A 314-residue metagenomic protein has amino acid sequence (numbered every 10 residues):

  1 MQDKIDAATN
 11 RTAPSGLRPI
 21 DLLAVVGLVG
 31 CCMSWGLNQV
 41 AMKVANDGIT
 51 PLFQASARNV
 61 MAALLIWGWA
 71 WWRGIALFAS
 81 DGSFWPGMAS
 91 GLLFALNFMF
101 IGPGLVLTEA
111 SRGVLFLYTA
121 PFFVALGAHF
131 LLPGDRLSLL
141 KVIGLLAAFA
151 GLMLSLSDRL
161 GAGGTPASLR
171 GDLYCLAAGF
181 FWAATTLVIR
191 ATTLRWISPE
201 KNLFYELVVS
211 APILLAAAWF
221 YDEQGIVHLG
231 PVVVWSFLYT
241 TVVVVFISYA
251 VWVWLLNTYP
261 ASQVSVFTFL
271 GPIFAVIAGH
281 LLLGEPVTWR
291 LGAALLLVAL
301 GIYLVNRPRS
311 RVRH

Functional and structural regions predicted by a protein language model:
M1-G30, L52, A62-A89, G134-I143 (+5 more regions): Membrane-interface interhelical linkers
Q2-L17, A57-V60, G68, S157 (+3 more regions): C-terminal-most transmembrane helix of multi-pass membrane proteins
M33-L64, E109-R112, F181-V209, E223 (+1 more regions): Juxtamembrane helix-loop-helix junctions in multi-pass membrane proteins
S34, N38-A41, W67-L117, M153-L154 (+1 more regions): Specific transmembrane alpha-helical segments of multi-pass solute transporters/efflux pumps, especially DMT/EamA
A45, Q54, R58, G104 (+7 more regions): Hydrophobic/aromatic residues within transmembrane alpha-helices of multi-pass small-molecule transporters
F53-L64, L93-F94, G102-L140, A178 (+1 more regions): Specific alpha-helical transmembrane segments that line the substrate/conduction pathway and gating interfaces
A55-A57, G113-T119, V188-A211, T241-L281: Helix-helix packing/entry segments at the starts of transmembrane helices
I66, M88, F94, T119 (+5 more regions): Hydrophobic transmembrane alpha-helices of multi-pass small-molecule transport proteins
